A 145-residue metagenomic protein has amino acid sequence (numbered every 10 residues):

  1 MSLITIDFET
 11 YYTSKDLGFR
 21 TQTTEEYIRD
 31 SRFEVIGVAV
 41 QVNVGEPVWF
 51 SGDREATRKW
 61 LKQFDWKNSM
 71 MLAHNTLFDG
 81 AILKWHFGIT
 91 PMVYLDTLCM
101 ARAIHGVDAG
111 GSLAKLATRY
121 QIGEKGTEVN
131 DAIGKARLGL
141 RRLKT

Functional and structural regions predicted by a protein language model:
M1-F33: Entry/capping segment at the start of metal-dependent catalytic domains with acidic active-site entry clusters
F33-K59, F64-T145: Active-site-proximal helix-loop-helix substrate-binding element of RNase H-like nuclease domains
